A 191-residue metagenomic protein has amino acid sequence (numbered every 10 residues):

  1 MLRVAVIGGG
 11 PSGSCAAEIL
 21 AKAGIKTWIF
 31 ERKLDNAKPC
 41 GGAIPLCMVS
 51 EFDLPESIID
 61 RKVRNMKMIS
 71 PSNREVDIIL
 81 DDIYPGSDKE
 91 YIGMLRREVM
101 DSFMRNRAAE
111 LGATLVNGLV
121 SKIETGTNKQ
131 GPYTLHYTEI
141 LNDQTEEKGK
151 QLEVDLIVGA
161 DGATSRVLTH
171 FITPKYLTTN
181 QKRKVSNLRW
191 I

Functional and structural regions predicted by a protein language model:
A5-G9, I19-C40: Glycine-rich FAD pyrophosphate-binding loop
G9, R107-I191: Predominantly flavin-linked oxidoreductase catalytic cores and closely associated redox partners
G13: N-terminal Rossmann-fold NAD(P) dinucleotide-binding loop
A16-A17, A21, A108: Small-residue (primarily alanine) positions within well-ordered alpha-helices, especially packing/interaction faces
N36-N73: N-terminal FAD cofactor-binding segment of flavoenzymes
R74-Y84, E146-D155: Short amphipathic beta-strand/extended segments with alternating polar/hydrophobic composition
I83-N106, W190: Short beta-strand to alpha-helix junction loop
